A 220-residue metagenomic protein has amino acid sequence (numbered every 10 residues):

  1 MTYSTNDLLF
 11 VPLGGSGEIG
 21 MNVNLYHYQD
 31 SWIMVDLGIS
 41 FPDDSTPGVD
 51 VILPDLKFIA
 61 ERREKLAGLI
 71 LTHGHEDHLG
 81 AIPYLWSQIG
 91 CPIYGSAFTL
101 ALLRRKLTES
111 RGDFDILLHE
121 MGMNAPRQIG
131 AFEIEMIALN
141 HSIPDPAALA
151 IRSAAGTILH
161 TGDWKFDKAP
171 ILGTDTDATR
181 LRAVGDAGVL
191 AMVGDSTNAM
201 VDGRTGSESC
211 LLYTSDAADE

Functional and structural regions predicted by a protein language model:
T2-I70, H75-S215: His/Asp/Glu-rich metal-coordinating catalytic cores of metallo-dependent phosphodiesterases/hydrolases acting on
D216-E220: A short, hydrophobic C-terminal helix/tail in secreted or cell-surface proteins
